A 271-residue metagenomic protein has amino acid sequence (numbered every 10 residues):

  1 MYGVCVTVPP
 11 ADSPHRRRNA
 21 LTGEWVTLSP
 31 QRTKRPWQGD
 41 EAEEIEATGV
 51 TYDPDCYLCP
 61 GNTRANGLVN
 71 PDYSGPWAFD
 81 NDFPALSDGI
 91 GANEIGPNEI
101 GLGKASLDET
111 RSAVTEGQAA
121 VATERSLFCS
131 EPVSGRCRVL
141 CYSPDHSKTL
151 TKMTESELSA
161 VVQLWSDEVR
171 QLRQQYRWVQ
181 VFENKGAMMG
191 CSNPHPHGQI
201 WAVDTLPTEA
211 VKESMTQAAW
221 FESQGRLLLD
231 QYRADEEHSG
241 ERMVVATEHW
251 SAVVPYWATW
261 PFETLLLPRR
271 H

Functional and structural regions predicted by a protein language model:
M1-H195, W201-H271: Active-site microenvironments that recognize anionic phosphate/pyrophosphate groups
